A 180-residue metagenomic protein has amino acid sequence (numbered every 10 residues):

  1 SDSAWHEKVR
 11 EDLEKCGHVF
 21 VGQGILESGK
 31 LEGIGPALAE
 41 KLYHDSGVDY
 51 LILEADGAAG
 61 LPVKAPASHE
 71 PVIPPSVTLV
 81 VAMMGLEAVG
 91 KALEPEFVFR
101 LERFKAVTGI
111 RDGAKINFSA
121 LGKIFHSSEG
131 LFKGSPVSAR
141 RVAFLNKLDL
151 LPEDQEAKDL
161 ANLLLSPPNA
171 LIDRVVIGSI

Functional and structural regions predicted by a protein language model:
S1-Q23: N-terminal phosphate/diphosphate-binding loop that engages ATP/GTP or pyrophosphate donors across diverse enzyme folds
H18-F20, V80, V175-I177: Conserved beta-strand scaffold positions in the cores of enzyme catalytic domains, especially in NTP/NDP-utilizing
V21, I52-L53: Structural recognition of the conserved hydrophobic beta-strand(s) that form the central parallel beta-sheet of P-loop
G22-I25, M84, S179: Residues at the C-termini of beta-strands that transition into short coil/loop
S28-P36, K41-D45, Y50, D56-N169: Conserved catalytic-core segment of NTP-binding enzymes
A170-I180: Beta-strand->loop->alpha-helix junctions that form or flank phosphate-binding loops in nucleotide-handling enzymes
